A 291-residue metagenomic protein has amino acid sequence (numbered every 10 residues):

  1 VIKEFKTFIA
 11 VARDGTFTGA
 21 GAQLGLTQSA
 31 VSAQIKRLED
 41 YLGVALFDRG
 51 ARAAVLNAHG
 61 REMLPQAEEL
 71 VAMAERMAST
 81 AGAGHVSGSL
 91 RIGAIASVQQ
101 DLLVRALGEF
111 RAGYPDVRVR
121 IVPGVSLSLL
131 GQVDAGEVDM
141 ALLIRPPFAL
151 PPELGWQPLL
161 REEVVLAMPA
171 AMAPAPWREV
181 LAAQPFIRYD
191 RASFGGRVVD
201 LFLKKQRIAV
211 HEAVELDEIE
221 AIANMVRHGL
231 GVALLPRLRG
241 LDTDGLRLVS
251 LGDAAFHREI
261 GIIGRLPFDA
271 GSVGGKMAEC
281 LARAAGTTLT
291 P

Functional and structural regions predicted by a protein language model:
F5, Y41-L42, M63-G84: Alpha-helical linker/hinge and terminal dimerization helices associated with HTH transcriptional regulators
I9-T27: Short helix-boundary/capping micro-motifs
L38-E39, F110: Conserved amphipathic alpha-helical core elements
E39-L56: A short LG(V/I)-centered, amphipathic sequence patch enriched for acidic residue(s) preceding the LG motif
S87-A149, R207, E215-L216: Central regulatory/effector-binding core of bacterial HTH transcription factors
L102, P174, V249-P291: A late-sequence structural motif
V125-V138, I144, A192-V249: Hydrophobic hinge/microswitch elements
E153-I187, R191: Flexible hinge/capping segments at coil-to-helix
